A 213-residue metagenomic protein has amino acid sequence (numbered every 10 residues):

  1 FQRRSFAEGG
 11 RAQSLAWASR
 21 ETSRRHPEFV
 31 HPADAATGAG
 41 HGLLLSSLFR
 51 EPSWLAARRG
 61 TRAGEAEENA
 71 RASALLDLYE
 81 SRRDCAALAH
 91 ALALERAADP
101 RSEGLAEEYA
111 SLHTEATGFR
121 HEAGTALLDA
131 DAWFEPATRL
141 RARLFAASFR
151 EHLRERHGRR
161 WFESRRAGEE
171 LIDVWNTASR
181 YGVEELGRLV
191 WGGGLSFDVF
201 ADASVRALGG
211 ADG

Functional and structural regions predicted by a protein language model:
F1-R3, R20-H31, N69-L75, A91-L94 (+1 more regions): Glycine- and acidic
F1-S23, A39-S46: Active-site recognition of the HExxH zinc-binding catalytic motif
R11-S23, R59-A66, H113-A123: Active-site-adjacent bridging/hinge elements
A18, F29-A70, A74: Post-HExxH zinc-binding segment in Zn-dependent metallohydrolases
S19-R24, W54, L153-W161: Surface-exposed helix-capping loop/turn segments at secondary-structure junctions
L88-G213: C-terminal, non-catalytic "cap/extension" segments appended to globular domains
